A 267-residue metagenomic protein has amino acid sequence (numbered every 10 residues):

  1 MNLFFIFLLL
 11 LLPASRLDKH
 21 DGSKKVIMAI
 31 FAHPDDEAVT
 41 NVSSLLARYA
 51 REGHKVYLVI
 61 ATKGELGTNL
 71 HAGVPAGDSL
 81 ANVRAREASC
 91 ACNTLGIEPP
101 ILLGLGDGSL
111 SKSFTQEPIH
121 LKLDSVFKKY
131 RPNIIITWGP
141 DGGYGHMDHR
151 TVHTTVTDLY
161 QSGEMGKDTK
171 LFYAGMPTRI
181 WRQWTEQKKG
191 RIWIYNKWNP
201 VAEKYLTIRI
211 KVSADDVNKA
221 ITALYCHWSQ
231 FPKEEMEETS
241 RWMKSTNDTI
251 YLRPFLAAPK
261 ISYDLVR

Functional and structural regions predicted by a protein language model:
L3-L11: Sec-dependent N-terminal signal peptides
F5, S15-I27, E117-R267: Metal-dependent de-N-acetylase/amidase catalytic core
A14-Y130, T157-M165: Active-site rim/loop-helix segments in enzyme catalytic domains that contact anionic ligands
